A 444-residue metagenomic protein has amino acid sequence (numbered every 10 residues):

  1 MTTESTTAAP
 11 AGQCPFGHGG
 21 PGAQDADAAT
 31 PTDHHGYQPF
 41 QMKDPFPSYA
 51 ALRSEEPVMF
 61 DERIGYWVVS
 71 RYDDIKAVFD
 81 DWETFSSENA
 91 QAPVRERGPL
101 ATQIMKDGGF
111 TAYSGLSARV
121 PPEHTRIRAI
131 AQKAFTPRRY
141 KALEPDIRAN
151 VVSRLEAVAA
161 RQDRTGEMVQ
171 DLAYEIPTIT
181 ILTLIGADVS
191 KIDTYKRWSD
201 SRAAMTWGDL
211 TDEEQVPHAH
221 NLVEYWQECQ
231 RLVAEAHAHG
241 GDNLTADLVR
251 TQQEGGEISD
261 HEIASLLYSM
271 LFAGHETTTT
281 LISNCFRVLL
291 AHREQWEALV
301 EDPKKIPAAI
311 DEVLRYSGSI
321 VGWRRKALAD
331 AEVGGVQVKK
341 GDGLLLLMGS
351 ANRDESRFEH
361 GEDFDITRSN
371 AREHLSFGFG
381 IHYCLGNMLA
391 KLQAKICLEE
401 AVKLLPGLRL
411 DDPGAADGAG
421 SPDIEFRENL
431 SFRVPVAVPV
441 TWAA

Functional and structural regions predicted by a protein language model:
M1-A444: Cytochrome P450
